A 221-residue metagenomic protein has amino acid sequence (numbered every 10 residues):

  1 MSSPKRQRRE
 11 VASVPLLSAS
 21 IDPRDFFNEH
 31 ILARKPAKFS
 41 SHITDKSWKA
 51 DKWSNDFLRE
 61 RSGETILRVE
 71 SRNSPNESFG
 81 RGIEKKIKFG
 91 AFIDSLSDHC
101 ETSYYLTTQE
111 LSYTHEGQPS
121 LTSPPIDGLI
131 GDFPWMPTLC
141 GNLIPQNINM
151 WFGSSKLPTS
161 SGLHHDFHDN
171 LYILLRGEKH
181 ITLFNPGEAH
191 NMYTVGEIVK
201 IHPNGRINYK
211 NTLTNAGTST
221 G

Functional and structural regions predicted by a protein language model:
M1-G221: N-terminal accessory scaffold of Fe(II)-dependent oxygenases
